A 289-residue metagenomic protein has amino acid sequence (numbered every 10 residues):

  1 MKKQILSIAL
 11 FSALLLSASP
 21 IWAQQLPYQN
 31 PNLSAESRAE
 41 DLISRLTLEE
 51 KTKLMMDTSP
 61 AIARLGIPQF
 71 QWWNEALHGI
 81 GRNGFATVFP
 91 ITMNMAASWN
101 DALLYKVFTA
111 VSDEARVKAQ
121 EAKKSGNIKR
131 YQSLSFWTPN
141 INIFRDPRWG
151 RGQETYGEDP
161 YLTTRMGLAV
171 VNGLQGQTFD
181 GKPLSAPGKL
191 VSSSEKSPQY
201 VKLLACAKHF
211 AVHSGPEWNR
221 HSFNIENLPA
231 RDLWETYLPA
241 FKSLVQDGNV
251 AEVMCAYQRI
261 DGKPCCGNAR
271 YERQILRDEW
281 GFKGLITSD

Functional and structural regions predicted by a protein language model:
M1, I21-W22: Intrinsic low-complexity/disordered segments
M1-A9: Bacterial N-terminal signal peptides that target proteins for export
K2-K3, S17, I286: Short intrinsically disordered, low-complexity coil segments enriched in acidic
I8-A18: Bacterial N-terminal signal peptides
A23-S288: Glycoside hydrolase catalytic-domain context in secreted enzymes
